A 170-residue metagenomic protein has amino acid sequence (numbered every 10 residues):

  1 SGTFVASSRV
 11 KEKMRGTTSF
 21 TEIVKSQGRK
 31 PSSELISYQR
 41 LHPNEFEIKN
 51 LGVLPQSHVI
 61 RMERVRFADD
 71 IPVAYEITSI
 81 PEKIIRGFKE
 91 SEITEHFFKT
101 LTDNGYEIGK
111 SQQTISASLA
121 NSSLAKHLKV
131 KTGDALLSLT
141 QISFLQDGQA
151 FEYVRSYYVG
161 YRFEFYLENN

Functional and structural regions predicted by a protein language model:
S1-S7: Minor-groove-contacting beta-hairpin "wing" of winged helix-turn-helix DNA-binding domains
S7-N170: All-alpha effector-binding/dimerization core of bacterial HTH-type transcriptional repressors
